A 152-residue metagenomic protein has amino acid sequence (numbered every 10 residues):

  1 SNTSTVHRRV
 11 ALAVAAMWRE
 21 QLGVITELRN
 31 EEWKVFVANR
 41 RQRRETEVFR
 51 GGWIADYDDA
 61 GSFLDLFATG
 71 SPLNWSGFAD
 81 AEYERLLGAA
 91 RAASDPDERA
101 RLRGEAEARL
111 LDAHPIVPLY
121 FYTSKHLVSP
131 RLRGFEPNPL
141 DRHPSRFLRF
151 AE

Functional and structural regions predicted by a protein language model:
N2-M17, L22, K34-E152: Detector for C-terminal structural segments
I25-E32: Short beta-strand-to-loop elements that line the ligand-binding cleft of bilobed periplasmic-binding protein-like
